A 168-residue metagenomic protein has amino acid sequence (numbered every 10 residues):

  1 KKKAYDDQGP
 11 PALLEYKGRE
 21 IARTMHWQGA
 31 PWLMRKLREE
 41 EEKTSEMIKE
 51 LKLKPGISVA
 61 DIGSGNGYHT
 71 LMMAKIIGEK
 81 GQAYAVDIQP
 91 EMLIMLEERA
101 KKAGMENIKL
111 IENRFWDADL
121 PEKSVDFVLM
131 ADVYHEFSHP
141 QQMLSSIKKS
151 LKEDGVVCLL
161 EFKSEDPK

Functional and structural regions predicted by a protein language model:
K2-A60: Class I SAM-dependent transferase core
S58, Q82, D154-V156: Short glycine-centered segments of the SAM/dcSAM-binding site in methyltransferase folds
V59, V128-L129: Hydrophobic beta-strand segment of the Class I
A60, N66-D117: Class I SAM-dependent methyltransferase SAM/SAH-binding core
K75, Q141-V156: A short glycine-rich, Lys/Arg-flanked "PGG" loop and its adjoining helix->strand segment in the class I
A118-V128: A short acidic, Gly/Pro-enriched loop at the edge of an enzyme's catalytic core that lines a small-molecule cofactor
A131-Y134: Residues lining the SAM
V156-K168: Conserved class I S-adenosyl-L-methionine
